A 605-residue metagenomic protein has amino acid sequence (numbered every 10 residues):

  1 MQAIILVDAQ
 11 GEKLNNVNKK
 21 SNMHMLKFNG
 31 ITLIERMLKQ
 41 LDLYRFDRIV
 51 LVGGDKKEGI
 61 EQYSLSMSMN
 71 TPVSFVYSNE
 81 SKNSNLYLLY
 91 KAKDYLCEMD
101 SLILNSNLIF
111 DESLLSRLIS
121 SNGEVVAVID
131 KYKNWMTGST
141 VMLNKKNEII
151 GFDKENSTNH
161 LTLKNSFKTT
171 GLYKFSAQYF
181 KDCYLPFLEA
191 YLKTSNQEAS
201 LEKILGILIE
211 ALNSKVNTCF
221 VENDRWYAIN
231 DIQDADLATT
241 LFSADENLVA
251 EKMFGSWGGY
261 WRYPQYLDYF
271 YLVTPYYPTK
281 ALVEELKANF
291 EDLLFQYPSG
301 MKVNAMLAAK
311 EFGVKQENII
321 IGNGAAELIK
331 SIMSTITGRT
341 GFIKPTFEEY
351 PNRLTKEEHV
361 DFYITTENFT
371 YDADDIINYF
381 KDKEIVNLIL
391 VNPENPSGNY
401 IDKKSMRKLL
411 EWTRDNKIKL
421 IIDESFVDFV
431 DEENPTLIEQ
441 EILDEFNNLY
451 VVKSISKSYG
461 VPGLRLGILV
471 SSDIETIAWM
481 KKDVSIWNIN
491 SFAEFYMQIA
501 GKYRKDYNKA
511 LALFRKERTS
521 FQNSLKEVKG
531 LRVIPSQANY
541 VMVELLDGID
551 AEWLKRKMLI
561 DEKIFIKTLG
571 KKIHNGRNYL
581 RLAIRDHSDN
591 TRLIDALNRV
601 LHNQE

Functional and structural regions predicted by a protein language model:
M1-K20: N-terminal nucleotide-binding beta1-loop-alpha1 segment
I60-K145: Conserved beta-loop-beta/alpha segment of the NTase-like Rossmann-fold superfamily that binds/positions NTPs
D111-S195: Conserved core of the sugar-phosphate nucleotidyltransferase
N165-T169, Y277-T279, G300, N448-E527 (+1 more regions): PLP-dependent aminotransferase class I/II
T240-Q296, E384: N-terminal "arm"/small-domain region of PLP-dependent enzymes with the aminotransferase-like
E327, S334-V391: PLP-dependent aminotransferase-like
F369-E433: Active-site phosphate-binding strand-loop segment of PLP-dependent enzymes
R515, V528-E562: Conserved PLP-binding catalytic core of the aspartate aminotransferase-like
